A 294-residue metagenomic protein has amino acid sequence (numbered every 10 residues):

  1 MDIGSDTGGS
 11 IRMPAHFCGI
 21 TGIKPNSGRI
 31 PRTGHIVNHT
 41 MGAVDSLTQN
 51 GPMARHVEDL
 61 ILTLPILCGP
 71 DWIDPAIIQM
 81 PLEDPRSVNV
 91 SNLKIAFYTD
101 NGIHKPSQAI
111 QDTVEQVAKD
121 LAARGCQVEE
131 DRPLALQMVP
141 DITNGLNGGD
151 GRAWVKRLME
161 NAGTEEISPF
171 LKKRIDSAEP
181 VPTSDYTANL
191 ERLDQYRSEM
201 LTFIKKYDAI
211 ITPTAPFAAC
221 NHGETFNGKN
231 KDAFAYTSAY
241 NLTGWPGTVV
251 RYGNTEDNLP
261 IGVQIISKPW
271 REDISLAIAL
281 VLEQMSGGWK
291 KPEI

Functional and structural regions predicted by a protein language model:
M1-L67, N241-T255, L259-G262: Short glycine/serine-rich loop segments
K24-E115, S286-I294: A short helix-breaking turn/cap at a secondary-structure junction
N89-Y98, L146-L201, R251-P260: Short helix-loop capping/hinge segments that flank enzyme active sites or metal/cofactor-binding pockets
P106-R132, V155-E165, Y186-Y207: Acyltransferase
I142, A188, F217-S238: Short, surface-exposed loop/helix-turn segments at secondary-structure junctions that function as lids/hinges flanking
S184, S275-I294: Short, gly/Ser/Thr-rich active-site loops of penicillin-recognizing serine hydrolases
E199-T202, N227-R251: Small-aliphatic-rich amphipathic alpha-helix that forms the alpha element of a beta-alpha
